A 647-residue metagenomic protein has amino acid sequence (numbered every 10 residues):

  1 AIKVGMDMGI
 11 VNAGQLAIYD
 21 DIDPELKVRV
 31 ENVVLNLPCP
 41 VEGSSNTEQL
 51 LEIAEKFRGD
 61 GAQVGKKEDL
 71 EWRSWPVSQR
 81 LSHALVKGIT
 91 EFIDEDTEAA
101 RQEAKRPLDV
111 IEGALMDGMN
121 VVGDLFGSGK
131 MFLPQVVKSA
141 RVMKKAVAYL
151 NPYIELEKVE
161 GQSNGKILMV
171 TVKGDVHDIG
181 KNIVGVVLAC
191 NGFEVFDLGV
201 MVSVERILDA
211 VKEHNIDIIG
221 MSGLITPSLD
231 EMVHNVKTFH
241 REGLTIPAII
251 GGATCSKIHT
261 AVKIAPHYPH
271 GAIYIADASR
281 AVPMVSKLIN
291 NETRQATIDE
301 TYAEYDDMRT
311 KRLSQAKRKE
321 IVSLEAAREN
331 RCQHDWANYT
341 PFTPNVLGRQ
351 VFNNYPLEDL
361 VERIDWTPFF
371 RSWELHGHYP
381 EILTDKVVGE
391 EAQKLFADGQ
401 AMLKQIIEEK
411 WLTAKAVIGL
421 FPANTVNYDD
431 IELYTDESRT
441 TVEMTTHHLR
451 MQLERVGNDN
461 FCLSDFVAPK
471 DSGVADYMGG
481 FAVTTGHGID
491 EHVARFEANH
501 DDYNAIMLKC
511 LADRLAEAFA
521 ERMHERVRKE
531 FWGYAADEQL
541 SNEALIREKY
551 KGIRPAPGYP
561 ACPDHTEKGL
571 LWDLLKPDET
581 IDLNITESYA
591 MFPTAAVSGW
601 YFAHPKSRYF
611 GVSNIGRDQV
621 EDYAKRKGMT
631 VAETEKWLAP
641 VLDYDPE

Functional and structural regions predicted by a protein language model:
I2-G113, D117-G123, S279-A505, C510 (+2 more regions): Active-site loops and adjacent core secondary-structure elements that bind or stabilize anionic groups
A13-G14, V28-N32, I216-G223, K237-I246 (+6 more regions): Short beta-alpha connecting loops at secondary-structure transitions that line or flank enzyme active sites
D20-P24, I179-I183, I207-D209, D230-V233 (+4 more regions): Short acidic, glycine/serine/threonine-rich loops at helix termini
G43, T47, A54-V64, I93 (+1 more regions): Intrinsic disorder at enzyme termini
G113-P152: Helix-enriched interaction subdomains in cytosolic or periplasmic regions, typified by TIR/SEFIR signaling/NADase cores
V121-S128, F239-A261, V346-I382, I615 (+3 more regions): Amphipathic alpha-helical packing elements
K181-V187, N191, F196-H267: Cofactor-cradling patches in redox/metallo enzymes
N460-V467, D471-E647: C-terminal accessory domains/tails appended to large, multi-domain proteins
